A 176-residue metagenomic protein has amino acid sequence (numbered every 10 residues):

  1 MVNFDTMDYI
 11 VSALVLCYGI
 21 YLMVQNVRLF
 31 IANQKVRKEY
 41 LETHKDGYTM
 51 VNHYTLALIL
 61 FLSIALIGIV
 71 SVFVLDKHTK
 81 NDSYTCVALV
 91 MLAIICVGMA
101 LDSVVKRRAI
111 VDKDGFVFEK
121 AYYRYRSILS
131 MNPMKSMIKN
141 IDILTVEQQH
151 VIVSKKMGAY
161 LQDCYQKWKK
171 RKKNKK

Functional and structural regions predicted by a protein language model:
M1-L66: N-terminal membrane-targeting/pre-transmembrane regions
L16-I20, A88-L101: Alpha-helical membrane-embedded segments
I20-Q34, V70-V74, A100-R108: Structural signature of transmembrane alpha-helix termini at the membrane-water interface
G47-T55, F118-D142, E147-Q148: Cytosolic juxtamembrane regulatory segments of multi-pass membrane proteins
A57-L89, T145: Alpha-helical transmembrane segments and their membrane-interface junctions in multi-pass membrane proteins
I94-Y123, S130: Conserved beta-hairpin
L144-K167: Canonical phosphoinositide-binding patch of PH/PH-like domains
K173-K176: Short, charged juxtamembrane terminal tails flanking transmembrane helices
